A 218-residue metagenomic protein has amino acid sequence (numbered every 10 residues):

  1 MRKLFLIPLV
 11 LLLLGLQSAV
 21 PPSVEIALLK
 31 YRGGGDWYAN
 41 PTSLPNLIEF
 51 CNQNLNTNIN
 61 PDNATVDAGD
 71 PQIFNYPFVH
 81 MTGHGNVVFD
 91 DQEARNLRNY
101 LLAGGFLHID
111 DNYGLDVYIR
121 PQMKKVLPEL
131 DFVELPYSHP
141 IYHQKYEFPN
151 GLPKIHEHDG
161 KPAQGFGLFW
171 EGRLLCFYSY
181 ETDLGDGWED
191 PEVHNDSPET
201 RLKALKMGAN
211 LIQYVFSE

Functional and structural regions predicted by a protein language model:
L4-L14: Sec-dependent N-terminal signal peptides
S18-F78, T82-G85, L175, D183-L184 (+1 more regions): Aromatic-Pro/Gly-enriched surface loop or interdomain linker that acts as a lid/target-recognition segment
E25, K30-G34, T42-S43, D116-E192 (+1 more regions): An acidic, glycine-rich "communication" segment
I26, F78-V117: Short alpha-beta junction capping motif
N52-N56, L102-G105, K124-P128, F216-S217: Sec-exported extracytoplasmic/periplasmic mature domains
T57-D67, I109-N112, L130-S138: Surface-exposed patches in mature extracellular/periplasmic domains of secreted proteins
P61-A68, G85, D90-R95, G160-Q164: Alpha-helical scaffolding within the catalytic cores of extracellular/periplasmic polymer-degrading hydrolases
